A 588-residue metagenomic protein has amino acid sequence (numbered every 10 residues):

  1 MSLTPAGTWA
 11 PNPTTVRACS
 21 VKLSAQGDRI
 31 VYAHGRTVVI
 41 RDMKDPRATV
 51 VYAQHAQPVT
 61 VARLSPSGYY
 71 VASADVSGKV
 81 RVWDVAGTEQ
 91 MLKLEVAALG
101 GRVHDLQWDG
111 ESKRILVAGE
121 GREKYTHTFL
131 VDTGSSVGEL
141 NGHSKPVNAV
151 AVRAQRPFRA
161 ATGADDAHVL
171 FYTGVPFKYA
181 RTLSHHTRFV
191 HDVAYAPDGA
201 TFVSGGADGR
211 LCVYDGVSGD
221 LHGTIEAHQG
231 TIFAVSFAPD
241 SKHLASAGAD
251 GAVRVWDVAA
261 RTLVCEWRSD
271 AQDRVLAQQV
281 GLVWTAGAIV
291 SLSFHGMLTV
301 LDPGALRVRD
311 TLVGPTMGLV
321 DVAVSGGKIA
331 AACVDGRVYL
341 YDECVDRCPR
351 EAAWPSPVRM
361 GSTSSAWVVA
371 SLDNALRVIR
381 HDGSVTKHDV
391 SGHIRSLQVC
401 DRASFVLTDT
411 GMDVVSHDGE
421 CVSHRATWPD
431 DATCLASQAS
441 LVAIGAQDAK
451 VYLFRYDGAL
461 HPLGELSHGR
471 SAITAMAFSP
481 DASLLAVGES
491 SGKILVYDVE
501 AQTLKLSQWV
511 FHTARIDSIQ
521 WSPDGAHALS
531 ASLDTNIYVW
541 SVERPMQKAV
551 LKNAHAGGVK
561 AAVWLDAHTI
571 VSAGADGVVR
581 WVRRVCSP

Functional and structural regions predicted by a protein language model:
M1-V16, D45-R47: A short helix->beta-strand "capping" segment at the edge of beta-propeller domains
A6, R47-V50, E89-K93, S135-G138 (+10 more regions): A structural motif specific to WD40 beta-propellers
W9-T37: Beta-strand-rich domains and repeat architectures in extracellular enzymes and scaffolds, especially beta-propellers
P11-R17, A53-V59, V96-V103, N141-V147 (+10 more regions): WD40/WD-repeat beta-propeller blade N-cap
V21-G27, R63-G68, Q107-K113, V150-F158 (+10 more regions): Loop/turn segments within WD40 beta-propeller blades
A33-H34, A74-S77, A118-R122, T162-D166 (+10 more regions): Conserved strand-to-loop turn within each blade of WD40 beta-propeller repeats
V38-D42, V80-D84, T126-L130, V169-T173 (+10 more regions): WD40-repeat beta-propellers
K560-P588: Blade-level signature of beta-propeller repeat domains, shared across WD40, Kelch, NHL, RCC1 and BNR/Asp-box propellers
